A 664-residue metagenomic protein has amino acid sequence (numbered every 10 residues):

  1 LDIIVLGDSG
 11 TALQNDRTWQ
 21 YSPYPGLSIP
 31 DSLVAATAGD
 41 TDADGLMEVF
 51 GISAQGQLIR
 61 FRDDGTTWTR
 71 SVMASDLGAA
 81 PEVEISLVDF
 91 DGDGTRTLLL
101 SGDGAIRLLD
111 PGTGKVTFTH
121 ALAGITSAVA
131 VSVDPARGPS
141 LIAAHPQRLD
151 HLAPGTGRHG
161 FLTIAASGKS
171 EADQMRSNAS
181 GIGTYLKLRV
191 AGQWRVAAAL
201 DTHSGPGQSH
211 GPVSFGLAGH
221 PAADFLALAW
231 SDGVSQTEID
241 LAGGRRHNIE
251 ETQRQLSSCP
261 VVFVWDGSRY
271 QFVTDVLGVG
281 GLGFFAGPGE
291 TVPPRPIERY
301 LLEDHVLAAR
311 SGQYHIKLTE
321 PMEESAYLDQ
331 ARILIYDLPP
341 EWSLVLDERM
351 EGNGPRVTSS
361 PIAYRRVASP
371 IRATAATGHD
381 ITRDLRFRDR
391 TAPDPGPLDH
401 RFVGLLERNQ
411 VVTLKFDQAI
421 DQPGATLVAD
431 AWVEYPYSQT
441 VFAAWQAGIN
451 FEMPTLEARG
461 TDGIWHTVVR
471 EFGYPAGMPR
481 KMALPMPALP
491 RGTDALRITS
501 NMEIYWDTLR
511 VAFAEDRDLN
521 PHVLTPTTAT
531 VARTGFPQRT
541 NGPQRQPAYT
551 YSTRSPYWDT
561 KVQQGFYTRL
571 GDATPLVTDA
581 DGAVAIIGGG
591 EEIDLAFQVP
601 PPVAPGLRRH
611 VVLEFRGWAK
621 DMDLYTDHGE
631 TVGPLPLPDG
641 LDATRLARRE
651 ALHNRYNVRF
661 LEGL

Functional and structural regions predicted by a protein language model:
L1, V34-T41, E48, P81-D91 (+4 more regions): Beta-propeller blade termini
D2-G7, V49-S53, L98-G102, P139-H145 (+1 more regions): Hydrophobic beta-strand segments that make up the repeating blades of beta-propeller and related beta-repeat
D8-T11, Q55-L58, D103-R107, Q147-D150 (+1 more regions): Loop/turn residues immediately N-terminal
L13-S32, R60-P81, R107-S127, G157-S167 (+3 more regions): Blade-edge motifs of beta-propeller repeat domains
N15-R17, T41, D63-G65, F90 (+6 more regions): Inter-blade boundary loops/turns of WD-repeat beta-propellers
G26-T37, M73-S86, T119-V131, P146 (+4 more regions): Repeat-based blade/solenoid architectures
T126, G138-W506, R510-R517, H522-Y549 (+2 more regions): Gly/Ser/Thr/Pro-enriched helix-cap/hinge segments flanking short amphipathic alpha-helices
A604, R608-H610, E614-R616, D623-L664: Long low-complexity, intrinsically disordered regions
